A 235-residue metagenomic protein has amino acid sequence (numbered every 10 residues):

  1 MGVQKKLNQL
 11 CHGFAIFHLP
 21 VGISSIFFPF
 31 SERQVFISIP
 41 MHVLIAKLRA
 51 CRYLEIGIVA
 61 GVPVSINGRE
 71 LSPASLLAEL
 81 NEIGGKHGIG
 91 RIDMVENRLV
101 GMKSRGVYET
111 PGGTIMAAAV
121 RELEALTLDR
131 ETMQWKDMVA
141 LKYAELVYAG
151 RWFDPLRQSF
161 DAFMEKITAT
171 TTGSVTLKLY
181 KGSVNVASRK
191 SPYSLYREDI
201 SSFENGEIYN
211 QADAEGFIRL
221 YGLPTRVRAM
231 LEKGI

Functional and structural regions predicted by a protein language model:
M1-G2, N8-G13, S25, P29-I235: Nucleotide-activated chemistry modules centered on ATP-dependent adenylation/adenylyltransferase
G13-A15, L19: Short hydrophobic alpha-helical segments enriched in small aliphatic residues
